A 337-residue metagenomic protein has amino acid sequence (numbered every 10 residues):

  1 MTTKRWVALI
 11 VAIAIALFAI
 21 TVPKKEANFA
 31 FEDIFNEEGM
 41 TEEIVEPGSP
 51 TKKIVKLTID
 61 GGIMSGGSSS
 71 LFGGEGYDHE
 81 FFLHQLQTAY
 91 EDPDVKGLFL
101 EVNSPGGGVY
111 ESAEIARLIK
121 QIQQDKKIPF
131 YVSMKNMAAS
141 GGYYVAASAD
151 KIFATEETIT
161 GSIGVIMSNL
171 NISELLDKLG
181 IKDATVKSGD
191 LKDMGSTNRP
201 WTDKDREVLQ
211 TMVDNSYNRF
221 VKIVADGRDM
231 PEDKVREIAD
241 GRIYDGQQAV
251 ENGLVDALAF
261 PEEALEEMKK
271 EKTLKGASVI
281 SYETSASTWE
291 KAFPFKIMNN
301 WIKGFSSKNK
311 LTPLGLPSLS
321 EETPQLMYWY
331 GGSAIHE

Functional and structural regions predicted by a protein language model:
M1-P129, M137-A138, K151-A154, N169-E337: N-terminal organellar transit peptides
K135, E157-T158: Short, ordered loop/turn segments at secondary-structure junctions
A139-S140, I159-I163: Short gly/pro/ser/thr-enriched loop/turn and capping motifs at secondary-structure boundaries
Y144-D150: Alpha-helix C-terminal capping segments
I166: Conserved acidic, small-residue-rich alpha-beta core segments centered on
